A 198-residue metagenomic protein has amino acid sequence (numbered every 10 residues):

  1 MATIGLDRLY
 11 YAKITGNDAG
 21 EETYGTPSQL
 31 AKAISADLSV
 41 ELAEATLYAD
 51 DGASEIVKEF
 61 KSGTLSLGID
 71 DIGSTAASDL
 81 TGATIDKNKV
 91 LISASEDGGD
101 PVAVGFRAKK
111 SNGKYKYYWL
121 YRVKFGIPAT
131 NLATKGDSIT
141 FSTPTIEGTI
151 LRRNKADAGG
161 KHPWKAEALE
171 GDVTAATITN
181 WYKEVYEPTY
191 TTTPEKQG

Functional and structural regions predicted by a protein language model:
M1-A77, F125-T143: Solvent-exposed edge beta-strands and adjacent loop segments that serve as assembly or binding interfaces
T3, I14, D18, T23 (+8 more regions): Intrinsically disordered, low-complexity segments enriched in small/polar residues
G5-K13, A103-R107, K116-R122, P163-K165: Ordered hydrophobic segments in well-structured contexts
G5-L6, A19, A43, L120 (+3 more regions): Alpha-helical structural elements
R8-L9, E22, T46, Y115-W119 (+2 more regions): Intrinsically disordered, low-complexity segments enriched in small/polar residues
T23-Q29, Y117-V123, G160-A168: Short amphipathic beta-strand/extended segments with alternating polar/hydrophobic composition
E55-Y121: Structured, beta-strand-rich domain cores that present glycine/charged loop surfaces used to bind extended ligands
P128-G198: Mixed-charge, glycine-accented linear interaction segment located at domain edges/termini
